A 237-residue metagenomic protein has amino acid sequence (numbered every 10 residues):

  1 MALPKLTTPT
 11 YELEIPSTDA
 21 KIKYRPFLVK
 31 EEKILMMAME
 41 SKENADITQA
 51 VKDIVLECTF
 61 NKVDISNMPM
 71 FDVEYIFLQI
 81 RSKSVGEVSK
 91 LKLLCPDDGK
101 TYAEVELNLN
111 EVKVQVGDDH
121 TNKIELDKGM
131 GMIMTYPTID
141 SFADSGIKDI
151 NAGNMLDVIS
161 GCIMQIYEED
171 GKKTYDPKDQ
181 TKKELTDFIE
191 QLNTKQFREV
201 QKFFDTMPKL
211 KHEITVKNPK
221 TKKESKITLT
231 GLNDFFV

Functional and structural regions predicted by a protein language model:
M1-V237: Long C-terminal interaction/binding lobes of large macromolecular proteins
